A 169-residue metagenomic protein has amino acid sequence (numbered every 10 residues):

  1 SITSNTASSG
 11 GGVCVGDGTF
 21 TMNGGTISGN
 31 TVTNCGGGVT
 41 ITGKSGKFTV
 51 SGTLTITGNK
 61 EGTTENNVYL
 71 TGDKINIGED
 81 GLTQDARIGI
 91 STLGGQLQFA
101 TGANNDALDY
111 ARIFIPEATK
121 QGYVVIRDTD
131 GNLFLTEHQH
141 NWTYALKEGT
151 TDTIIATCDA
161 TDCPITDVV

Functional and structural regions predicted by a protein language model:
S1-S4, T19-T31, T49-G58, G78-L82: Right-handed parallel beta-helix
T6-C14, T31-T42, G62-G72: Extracellular beta-strand/beta-solenoid scaffold signature
S9, M22-N23, C35, G52 (+3 more regions): Cysteine-rich, disulfide-stabilized extracellular repeat modules
G10-G12, G18, G25, G36-G38 (+2 more regions): Periodic glycine anchor positions in long extracellular repeat architectures
G18, H138-V169: Thrombospondin type-1
G36, K47, E65, D130-N132 (+1 more regions): A generic structural signal for beta-strand entry/edge sites
S51-W142: Extracellular/surface-exposed low-complexity segments
